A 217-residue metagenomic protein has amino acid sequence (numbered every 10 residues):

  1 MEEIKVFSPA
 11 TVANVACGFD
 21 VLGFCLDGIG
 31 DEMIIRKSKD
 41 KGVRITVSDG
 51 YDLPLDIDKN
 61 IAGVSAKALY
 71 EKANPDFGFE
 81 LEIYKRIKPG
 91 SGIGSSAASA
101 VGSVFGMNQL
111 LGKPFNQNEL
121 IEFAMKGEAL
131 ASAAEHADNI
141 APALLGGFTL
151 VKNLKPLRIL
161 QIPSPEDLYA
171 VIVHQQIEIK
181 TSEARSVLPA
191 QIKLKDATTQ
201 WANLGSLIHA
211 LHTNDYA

Functional and structural regions predicted by a protein language model:
M1-S91, F105, Q109, K113-F115 (+1 more regions): ATP-binding N-lobe of GHMP and related small-molecule kinases
D20-L22, A97, L188: Short, glycine/charged-enriched secondary-structure capping and boundary segments
D58-I61, S99-A100, N203: Catalytic-loop motifs flanking and including active-site residues across diverse enzymes
S91-A97, A134: Short helix-coil transition sites and intra-membrane helix breaks within transmembrane domains of multi-pass
A98-G127: Patatin-like phospholipase
N116-A217: ATP-dependent small-molecule kinase catalytic core of the GHMP/sugar-kinase superfamily and closely related
